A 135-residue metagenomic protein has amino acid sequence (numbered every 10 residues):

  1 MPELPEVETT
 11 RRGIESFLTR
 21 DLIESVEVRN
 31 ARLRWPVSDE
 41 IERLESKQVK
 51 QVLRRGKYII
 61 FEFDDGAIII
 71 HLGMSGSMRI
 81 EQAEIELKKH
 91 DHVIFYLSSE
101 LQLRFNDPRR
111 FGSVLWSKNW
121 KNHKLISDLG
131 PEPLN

Functional and structural regions predicted by a protein language model:
M1-F63, L97, L101: Extended, highly charged segments
I68-N135: Phosphate/anion-contacting hairpin/loop surfaces
